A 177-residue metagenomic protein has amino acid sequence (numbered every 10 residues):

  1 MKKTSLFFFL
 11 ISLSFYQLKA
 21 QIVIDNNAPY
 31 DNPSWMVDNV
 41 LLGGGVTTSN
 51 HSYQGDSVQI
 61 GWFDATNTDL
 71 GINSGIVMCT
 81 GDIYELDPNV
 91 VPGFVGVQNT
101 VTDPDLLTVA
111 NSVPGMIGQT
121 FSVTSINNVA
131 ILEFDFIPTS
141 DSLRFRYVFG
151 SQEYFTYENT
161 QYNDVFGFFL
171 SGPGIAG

Functional and structural regions predicted by a protein language model:
M1-I24: Bacterial Sec-dependent N-terminal signal peptides
Q21-G177: Aromatic (Trp/Tyr/Phe) and Gly/Pro-enriched flexible surface segments
